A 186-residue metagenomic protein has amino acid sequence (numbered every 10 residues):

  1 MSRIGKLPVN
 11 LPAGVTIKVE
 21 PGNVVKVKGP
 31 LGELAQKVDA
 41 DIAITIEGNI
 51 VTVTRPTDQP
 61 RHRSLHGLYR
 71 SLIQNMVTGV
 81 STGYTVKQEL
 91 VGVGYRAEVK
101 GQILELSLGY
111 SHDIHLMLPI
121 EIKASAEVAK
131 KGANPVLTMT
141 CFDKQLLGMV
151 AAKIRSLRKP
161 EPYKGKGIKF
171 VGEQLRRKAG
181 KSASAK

Functional and structural regions predicted by a protein language model:
S2-H66, R70-T78, T82-K186: N-terminal intrinsically disordered, cationic/polar leader segments that include organellar targeting peptides
